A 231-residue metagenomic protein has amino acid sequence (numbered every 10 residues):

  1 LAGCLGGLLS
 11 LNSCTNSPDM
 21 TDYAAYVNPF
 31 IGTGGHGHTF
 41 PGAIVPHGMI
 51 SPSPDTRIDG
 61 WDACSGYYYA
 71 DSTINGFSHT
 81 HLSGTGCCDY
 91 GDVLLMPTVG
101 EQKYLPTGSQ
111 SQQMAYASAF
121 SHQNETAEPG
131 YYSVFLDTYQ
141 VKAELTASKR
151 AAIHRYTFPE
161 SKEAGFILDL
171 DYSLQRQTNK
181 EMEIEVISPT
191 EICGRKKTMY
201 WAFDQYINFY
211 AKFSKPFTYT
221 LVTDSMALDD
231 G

Functional and structural regions predicted by a protein language model:
L1-A2, P41: Accessible peptide chain termini
G3, G7-M20: Bacterial Sec-dependent signal peptides at the C-terminal "C-region" and cleavage site
P18-G231: Accessory carbohydrate-recognition regions in carbohydrate-active enzymes
